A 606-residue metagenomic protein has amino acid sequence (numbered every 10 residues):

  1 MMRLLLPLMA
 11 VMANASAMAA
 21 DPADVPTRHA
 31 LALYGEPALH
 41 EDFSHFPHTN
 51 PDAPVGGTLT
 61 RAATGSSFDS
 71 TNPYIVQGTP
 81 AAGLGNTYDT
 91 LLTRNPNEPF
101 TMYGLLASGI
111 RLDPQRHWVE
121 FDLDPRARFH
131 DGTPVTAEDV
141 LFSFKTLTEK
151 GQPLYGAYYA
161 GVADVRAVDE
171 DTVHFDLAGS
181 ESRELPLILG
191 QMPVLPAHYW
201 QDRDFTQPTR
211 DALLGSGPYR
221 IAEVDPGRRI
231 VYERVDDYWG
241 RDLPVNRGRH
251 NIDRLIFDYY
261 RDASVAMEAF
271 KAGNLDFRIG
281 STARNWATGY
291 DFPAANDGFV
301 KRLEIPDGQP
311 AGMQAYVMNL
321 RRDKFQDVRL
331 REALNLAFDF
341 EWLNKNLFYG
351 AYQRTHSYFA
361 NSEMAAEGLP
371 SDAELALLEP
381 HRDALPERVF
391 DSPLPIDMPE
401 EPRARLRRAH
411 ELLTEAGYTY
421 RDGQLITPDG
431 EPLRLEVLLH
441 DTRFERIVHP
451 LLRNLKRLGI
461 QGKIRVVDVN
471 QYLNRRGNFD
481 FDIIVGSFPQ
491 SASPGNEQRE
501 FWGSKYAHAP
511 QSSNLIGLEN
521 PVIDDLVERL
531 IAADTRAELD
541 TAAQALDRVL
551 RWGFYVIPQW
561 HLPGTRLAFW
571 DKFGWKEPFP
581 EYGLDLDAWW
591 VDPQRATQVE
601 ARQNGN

Functional and structural regions predicted by a protein language model:
D21-Q115, K145, A212-L214: N-terminal lobe/hinge region of extracytoplasmic solute-binding protein
D21-V25, A63, G78-A82, D225-I230 (+5 more regions): Detector for C-terminal structural segments
F43, R61, I279, R388-S491: Ligand/substrate-recognition segments at binding pockets and active sites
Y88-F100, K145, L189-I256, R261-V265 (+3 more regions): Gly/Pro-rich hinge or "lid" segments in bacterial periplasmic/extracellular proteins
G104-S108, H130, V135, D176-L195 (+4 more regions): Aromatic-rich, solvent-exposed beta-strand/loop patch
D122, G156-Q201, S216-D225, P370-H381 (+1 more regions): Surface-exposed binding/hinge segments that line and control ligand-binding clefts or catalytic entry sites
D124, G240-Y290, E332, R443 (+2 more regions): Ligand-site clamp/hinge motif
D164-R166, A222-E233, D258-R322, R329-A333 (+3 more regions): Extracellular/periplasmic solute-recognition and catalytic clefts
